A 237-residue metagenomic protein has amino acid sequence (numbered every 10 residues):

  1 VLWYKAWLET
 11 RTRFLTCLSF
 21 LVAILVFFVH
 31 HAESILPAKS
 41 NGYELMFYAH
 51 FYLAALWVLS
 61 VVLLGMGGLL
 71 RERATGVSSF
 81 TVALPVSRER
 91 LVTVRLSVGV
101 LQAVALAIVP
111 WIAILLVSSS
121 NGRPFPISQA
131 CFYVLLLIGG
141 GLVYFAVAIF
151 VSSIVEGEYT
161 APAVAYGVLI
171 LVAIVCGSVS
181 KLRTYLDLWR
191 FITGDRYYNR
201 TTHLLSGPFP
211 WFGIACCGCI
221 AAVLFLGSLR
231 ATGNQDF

Functional and structural regions predicted by a protein language model:
V1-L21: Aromatic- and glycine-rich beta-strand/loop motifs that create alpha-glucan
V22, V26-A32, K39-F47, T93-Y159 (+1 more regions): Secretory targeting signals
F27-Y48, I154, Y159-F237: Terminal transmembrane helical anchor/hairpin motif
L45-R71, Y166: Long, hydrophobic alpha-helical segments
W57-V62, G141-A146, G213-G227: Hydrophobic cores of alpha-helical transmembrane segments in multi-pass inner/ER membrane proteins, independent
V61-G65, A113, A146-F150, G194 (+1 more regions): Hydrophobic/aromatic residues in alpha-helical transmembrane segments
L63-V82, L96: Transmembrane helix boundary and interhelical loop/hinge segments in multi-pass membrane proteins
